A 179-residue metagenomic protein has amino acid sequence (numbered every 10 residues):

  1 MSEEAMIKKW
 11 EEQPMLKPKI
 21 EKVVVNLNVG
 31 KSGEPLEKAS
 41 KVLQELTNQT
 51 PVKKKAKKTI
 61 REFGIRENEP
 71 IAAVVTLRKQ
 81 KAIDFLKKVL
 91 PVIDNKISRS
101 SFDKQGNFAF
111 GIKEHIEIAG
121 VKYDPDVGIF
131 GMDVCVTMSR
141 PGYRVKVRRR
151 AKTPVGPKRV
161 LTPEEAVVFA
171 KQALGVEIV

Functional and structural regions predicted by a protein language model:
M1-V179: Ribosome-associated RNA-binding proteins
